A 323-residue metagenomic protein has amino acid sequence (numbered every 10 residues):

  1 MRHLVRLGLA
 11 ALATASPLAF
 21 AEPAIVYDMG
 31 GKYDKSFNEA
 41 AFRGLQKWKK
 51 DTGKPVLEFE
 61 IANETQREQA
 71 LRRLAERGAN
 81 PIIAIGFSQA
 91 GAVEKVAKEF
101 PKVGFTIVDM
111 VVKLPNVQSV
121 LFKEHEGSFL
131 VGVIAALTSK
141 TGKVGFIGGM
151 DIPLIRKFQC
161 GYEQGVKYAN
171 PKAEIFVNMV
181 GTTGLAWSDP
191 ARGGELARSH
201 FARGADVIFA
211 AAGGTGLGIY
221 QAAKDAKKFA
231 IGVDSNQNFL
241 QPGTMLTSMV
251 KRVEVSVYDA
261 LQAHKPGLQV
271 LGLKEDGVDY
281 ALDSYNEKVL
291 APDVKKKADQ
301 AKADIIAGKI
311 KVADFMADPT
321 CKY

Functional and structural regions predicted by a protein language model:
M1-G8: Bacterial N-terminal signal peptides that target proteins for export
A10-T14: Short, linear, compositionally biased motifs with a strong N-terminal bias
A15-A21: Sec/Tat signal peptide C-region and signal peptidase I cleavage site
A21-Y323: A residue-level marker of the well-folded mature domains of exported/periplasmic proteins
